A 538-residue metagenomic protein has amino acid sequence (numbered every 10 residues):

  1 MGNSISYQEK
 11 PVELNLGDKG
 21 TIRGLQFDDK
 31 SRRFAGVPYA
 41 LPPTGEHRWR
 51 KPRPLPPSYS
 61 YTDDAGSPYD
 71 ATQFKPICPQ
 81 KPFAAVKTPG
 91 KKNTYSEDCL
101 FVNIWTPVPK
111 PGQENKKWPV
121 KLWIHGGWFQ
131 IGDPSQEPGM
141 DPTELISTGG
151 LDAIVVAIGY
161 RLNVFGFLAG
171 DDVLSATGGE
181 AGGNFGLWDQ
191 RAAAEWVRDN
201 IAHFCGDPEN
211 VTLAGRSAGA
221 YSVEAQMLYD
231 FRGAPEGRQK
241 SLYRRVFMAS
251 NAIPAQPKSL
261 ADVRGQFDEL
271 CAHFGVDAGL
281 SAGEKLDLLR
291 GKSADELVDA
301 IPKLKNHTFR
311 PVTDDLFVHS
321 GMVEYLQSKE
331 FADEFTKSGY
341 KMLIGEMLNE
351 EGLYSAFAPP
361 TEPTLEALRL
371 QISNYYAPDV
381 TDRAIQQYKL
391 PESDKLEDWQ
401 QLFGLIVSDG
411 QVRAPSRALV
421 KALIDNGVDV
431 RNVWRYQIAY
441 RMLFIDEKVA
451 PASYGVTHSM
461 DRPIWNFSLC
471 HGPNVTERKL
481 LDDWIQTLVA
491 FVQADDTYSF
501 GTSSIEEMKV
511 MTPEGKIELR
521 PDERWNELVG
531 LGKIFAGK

Functional and structural regions predicted by a protein language model:
G2-V173, G179-A181, R478, D495-Y498 (+1 more regions): Non-catalytic accessory segments of hydrolases
K87-K91, G179-N184, I253-K258, M322 (+4 more regions): Active-site rim elements
P111-K117, D171-F185, A192-A214: Gly/Ser-rich "nucleophile elbow"/oxyanion-hole loop immediately N-terminal to the catalytic nucleophile in hydrolases
K116-V120, L151-I154, D207-V211, K240-R244 (+2 more regions): Loop/turn elements at helix/coil->beta-strand transitions in domains of secreted/extracellular proteins
A192-E195, D199, H203, N210 (+5 more regions): Substrate-access "cap/lid" subdomains that shape and gate the entrance to catalytic or ligand-binding pockets
A220-E236: Short glycine-enriched nucleophile-adjacent loop and the immediately C-terminal alpha-helix near the catalytic center
A377-G427, W434-Y440: Alpha/beta-hydrolase fold catalytic core
R413-K538: Mobile gating loops/cap/lid regions near enzyme active sites that modulate substrate access
